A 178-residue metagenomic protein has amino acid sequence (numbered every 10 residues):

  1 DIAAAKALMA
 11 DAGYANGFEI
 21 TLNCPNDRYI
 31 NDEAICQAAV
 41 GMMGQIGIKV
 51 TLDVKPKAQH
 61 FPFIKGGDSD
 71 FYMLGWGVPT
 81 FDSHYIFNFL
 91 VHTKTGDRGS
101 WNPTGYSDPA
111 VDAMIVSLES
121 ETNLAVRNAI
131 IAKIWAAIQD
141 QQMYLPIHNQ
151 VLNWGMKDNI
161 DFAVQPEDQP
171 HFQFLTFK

Functional and structural regions predicted by a protein language model:
D1-G41, Q45, S107-M114, A129 (+2 more regions): Append "and occasionally in soluble cytosolic enzymes with long acidic Gly/Pro-rich linkers
D1-I2, Y14, F63-D68, N88-S120 (+1 more regions): Short, solvent-exposed loop/beta-turn-alpha elements that line the ligand-binding surface or hinge of extracytoplasmic
A12-Y29, D68, Y72-W76, E121-D158: Bilobed periplasmic-binding protein-like "clamshell/Venus-flytrap" ligand-binding domains
L22, I35, G41-T95, I130-I131 (+1 more regions): Periplasmic binding protein-like
A34-D53, M143, L152, D161-F177: C-terminal amphipathic alpha-helical "assembly" element that mediates oligomerization/partner interfaces or acts as
V50-L52, P109, A125: Acidic/polar-rich alpha-helix caps and helix-coil junctions
